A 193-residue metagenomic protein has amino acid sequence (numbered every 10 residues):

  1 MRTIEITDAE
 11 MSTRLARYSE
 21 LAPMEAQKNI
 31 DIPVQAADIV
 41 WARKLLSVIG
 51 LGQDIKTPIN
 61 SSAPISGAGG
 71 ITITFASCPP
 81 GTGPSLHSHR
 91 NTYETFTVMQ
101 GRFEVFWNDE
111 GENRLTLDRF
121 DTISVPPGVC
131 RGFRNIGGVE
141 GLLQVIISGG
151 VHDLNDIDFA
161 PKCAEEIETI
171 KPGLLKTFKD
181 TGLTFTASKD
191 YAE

Functional and structural regions predicted by a protein language model:
M1-G70, K176-E193: A short, N-terminal "cap"/entry segment at the start of jelly-roll beta-barrel domains of the cupin/DSBH fold
R2-I6, G132-E193: Double-stranded beta-helix
Q53-S61, T72-H89: Conserved short histidine dyad/triad with adjacent acidic residue
S66-G70, R90, G138: A generic fold-level signal
I73-S77, T95, R114, T122-S124 (+1 more regions): Conserved hydrophobic/aromatic beta-strand scaffold that supports enzyme active sites
P79-G81, L117-G137, I147-S148: Conserved metal-binding segment of the jelly-roll/cupin
T82, R102, E110-T122, V151-L154 (+1 more regions): A broadly structural signal marking compact, well-ordered functional cores that mediate small-ligand/cofactor/substrate
L86, T92-R119, V129: A short beta-strand-loop-beta hairpin characteristic of the jelly-roll/cupin
